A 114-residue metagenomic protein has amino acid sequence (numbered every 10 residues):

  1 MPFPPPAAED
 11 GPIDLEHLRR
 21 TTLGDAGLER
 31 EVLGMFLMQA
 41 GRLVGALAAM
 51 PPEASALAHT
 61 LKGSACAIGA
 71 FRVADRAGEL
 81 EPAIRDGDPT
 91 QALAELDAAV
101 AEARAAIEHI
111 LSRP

Functional and structural regions predicted by a protein language model:
M1-D10, P114: Intrinsically disordered or compositionally simple regulatory linkers and C-terminal tails in signal-transduction
I13-T60, A67, P89-L111: Long, amphipathic alpha-helical coiled-coil segments characteristic of histidine-phosphotransfer scaffolds
